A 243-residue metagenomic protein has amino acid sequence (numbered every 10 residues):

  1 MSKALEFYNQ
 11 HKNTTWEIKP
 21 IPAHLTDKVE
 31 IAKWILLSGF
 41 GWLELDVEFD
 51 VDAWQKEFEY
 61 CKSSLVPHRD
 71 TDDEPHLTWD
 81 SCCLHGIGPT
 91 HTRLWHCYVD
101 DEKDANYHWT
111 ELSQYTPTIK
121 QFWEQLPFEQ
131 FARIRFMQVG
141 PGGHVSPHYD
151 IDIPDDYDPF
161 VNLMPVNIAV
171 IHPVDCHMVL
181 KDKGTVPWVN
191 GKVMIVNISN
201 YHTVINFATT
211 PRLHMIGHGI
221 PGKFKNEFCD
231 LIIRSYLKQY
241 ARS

Functional and structural regions predicted by a protein language model:
M1-F128: Non-heme Fe(II)/2-oxoglutarate
E30-W34, D155-Y157, I205-N206: Short, flexible, solvent-exposed loop/turn segments with mixed acidic/basic and small polar residues
F40-E44, L163-P165, H214: Intrinsic-disorder/low-complexity, polar/charged segments enriched in Ser/Thr/Lys/Arg/Asp/Glu/Gln
E44, T78, C83, S146-H148 (+2 more regions): Intrinsically disordered, low-complexity peptide-like regions
L94, I134-F136, Y149, S235 (+1 more regions): Positively charged, low-complexity intrinsically disordered regions
K120-I195: Catalytic core of non-heme Fe(II) oxygenases with the double-stranded beta-helix
A169-S243: Catalytic core of Fe(II)/2-oxoglutarate
